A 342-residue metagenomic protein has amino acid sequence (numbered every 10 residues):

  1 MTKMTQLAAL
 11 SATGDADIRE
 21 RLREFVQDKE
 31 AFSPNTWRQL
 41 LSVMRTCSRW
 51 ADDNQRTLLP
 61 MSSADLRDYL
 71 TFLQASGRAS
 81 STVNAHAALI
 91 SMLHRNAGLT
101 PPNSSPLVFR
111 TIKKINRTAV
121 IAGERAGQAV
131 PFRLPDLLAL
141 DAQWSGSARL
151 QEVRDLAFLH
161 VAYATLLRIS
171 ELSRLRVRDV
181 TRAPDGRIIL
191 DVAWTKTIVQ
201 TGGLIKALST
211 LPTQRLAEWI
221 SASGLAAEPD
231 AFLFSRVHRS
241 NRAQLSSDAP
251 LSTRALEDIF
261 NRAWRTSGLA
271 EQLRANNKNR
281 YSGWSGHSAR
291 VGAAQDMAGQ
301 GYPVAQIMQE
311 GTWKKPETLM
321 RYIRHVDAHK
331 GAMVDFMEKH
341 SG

Functional and structural regions predicted by a protein language model:
M1-L7, F336-G342: C-terminal secondary-structure termini that scaffold catalytic or DNA-interacting sites
E30-V108: Non-catalytic DNA-binding core/recognition domains of DNA-processing enzymes
P102-A142, W194, I198, R239-S246: Flexible interdomain linker/hinge and immediately adjacent N-terminus of the catalytic tyrosine-recombinase domain
L137-I169: Basic, Lys/Arg- and aromatic-enriched nucleic-acid-binding interface segment
A148, E257-Q309, P316: Short, basic (Lys/Arg/His-rich) helix/loop patches that form interaction surfaces in the mid-to-C-terminal regions
A162-G186, P303-Q309: Short, charged phosphate-coordinating catalytic segments
A183-S267: Basic, alpha-helical nucleic-acid-contacting "clamp/cap" segments
G311-F336: Catalytic-site neighborhood detector that most strongly recognizes the C-terminal catalytic loop/helix of tyrosine
